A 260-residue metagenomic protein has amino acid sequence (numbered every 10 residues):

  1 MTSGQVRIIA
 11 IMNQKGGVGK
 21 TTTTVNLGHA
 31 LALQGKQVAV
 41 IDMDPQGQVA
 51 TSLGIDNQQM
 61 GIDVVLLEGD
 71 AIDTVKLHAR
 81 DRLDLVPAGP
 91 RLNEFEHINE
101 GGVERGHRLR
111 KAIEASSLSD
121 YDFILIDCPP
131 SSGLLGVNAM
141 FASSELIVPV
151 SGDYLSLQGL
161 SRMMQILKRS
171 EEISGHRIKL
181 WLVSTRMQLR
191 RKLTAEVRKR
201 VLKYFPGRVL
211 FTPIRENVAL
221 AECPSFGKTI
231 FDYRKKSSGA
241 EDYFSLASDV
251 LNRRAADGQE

Functional and structural regions predicted by a protein language model:
M1-E260: P-loop NTP-binding core
